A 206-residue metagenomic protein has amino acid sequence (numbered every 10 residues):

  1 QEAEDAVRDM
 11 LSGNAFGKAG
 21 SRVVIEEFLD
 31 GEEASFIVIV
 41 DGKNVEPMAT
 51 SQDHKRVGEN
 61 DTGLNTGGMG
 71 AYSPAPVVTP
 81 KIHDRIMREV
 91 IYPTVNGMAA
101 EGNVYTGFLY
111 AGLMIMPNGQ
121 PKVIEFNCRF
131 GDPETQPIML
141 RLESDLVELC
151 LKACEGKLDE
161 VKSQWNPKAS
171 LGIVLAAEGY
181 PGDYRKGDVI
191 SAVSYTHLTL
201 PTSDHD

Functional and structural regions predicted by a protein language model:
E2-Q136: Internal nucleotide-binding/catalytic subdomain
M87-L109, N127-S194: Active-site "cap" helix and flanking loop/linker of ATP-utilizing ligase/carboxylase catalytic domains
M116, W165-P167, L198: A structural signal for short secondary-structure junctions
T196-T202: Conserved small/polar residues in nucleotide/adenosyl-binding loops
